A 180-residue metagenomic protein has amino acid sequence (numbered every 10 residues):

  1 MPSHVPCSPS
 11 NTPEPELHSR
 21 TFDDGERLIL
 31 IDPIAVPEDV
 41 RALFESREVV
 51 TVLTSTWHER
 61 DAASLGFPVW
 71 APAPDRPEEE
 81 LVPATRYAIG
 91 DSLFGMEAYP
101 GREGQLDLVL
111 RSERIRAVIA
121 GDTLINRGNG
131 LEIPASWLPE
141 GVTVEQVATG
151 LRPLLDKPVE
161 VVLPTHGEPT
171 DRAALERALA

Functional and structural regions predicted by a protein language model:
P2-H4, T12, E26-L30, G101-L179: Metallo-beta-lactamase
P2-V5, E48, V69, G95-A98: Short secondary-structure junctions
C7-P15, P74-E80, R86, A98-G101: Short, solvent-exposed secondary-structure boundary motifs
C7-V50: Pre-active-site segment of Zn-dependent metallo-hydrolases
P15-H18, V36-A42, W57-E59, Q105-D107 (+1 more regions): A generic local structural motif
I34-S92: Active-site HxH/HxHxD metal-binding segment of metal-dependent hydrolases
L81-S112: A contiguous pocket-lining binding segment that forms or flanks enzyme active sites
